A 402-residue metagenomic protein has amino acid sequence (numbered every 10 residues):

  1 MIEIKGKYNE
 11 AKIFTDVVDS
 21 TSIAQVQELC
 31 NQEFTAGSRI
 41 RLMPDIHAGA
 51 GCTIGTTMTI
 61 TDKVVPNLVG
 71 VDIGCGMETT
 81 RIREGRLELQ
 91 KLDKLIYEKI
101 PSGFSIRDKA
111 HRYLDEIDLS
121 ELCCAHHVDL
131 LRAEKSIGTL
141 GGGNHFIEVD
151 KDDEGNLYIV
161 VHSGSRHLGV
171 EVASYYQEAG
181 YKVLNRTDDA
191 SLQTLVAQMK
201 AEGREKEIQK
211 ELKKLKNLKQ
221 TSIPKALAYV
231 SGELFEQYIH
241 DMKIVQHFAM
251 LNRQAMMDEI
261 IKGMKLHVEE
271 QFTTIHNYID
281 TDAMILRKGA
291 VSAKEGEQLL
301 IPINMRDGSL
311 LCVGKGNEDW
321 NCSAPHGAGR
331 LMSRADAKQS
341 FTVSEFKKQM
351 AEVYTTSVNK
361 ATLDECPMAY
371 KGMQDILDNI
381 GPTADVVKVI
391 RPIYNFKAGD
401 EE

Functional and structural regions predicted by a protein language model:
I2-E28, T35-L42, A48-I54, D62-P66 (+3 more regions): Domain-length cofactor-binding catalytic modules of enzymes
I46-H47, C75: Acidic, glycine-rich active-site loops and adjacent beta-strand->loop/helix elements that engage anionic groups
T61, G76, T80-I82, S333-A335: Residues at secondary-structure transition points
P66-L122: A generic, well-ordered mixed alpha/beta core segment in the N-terminal half of proteins
